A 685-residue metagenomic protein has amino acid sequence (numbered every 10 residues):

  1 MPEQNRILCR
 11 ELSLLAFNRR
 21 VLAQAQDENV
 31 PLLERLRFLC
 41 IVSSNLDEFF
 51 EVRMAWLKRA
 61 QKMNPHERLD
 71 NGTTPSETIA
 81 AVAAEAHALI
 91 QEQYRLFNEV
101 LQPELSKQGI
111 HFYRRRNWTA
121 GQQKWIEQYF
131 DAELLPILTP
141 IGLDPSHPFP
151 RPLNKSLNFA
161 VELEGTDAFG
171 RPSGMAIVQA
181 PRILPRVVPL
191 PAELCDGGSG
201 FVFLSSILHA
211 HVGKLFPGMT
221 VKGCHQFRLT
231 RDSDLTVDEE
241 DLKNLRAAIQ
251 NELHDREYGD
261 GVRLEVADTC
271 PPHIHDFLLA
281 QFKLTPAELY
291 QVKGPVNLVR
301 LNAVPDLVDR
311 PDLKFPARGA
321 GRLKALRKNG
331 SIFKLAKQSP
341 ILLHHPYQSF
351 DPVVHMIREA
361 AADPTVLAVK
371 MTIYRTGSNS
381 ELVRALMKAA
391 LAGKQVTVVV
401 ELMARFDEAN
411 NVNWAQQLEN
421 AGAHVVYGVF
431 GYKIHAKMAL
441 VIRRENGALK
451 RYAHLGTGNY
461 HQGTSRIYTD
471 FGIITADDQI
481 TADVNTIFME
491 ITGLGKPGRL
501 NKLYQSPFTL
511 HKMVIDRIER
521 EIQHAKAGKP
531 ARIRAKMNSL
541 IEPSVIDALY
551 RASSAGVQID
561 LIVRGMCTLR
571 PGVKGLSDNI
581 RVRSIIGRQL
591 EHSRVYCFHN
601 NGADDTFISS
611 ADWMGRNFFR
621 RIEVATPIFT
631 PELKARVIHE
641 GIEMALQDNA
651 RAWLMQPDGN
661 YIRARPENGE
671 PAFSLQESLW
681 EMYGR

Functional and structural regions predicted by a protein language model:
M1-I533, E542, R551-A555, C567-R685: N-terminal localization/anchoring segments of enzymes in phospholipid and broader phosphate metabolism
N538: Cofactor-pocket helix-loop regions in the catalytic cores of large enzyme subunits
Q558-I562: Hydrophobic alpha/beta core scaffold segments
